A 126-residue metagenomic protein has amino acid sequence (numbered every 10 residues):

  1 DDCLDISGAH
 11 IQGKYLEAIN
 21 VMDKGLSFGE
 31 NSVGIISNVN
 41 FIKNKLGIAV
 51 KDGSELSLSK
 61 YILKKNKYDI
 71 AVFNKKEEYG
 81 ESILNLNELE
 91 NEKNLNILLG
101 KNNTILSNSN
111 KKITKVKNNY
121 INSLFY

Functional and structural regions predicted by a protein language model:
D1-Y126: Extracellular beta-rich repeat passengers
